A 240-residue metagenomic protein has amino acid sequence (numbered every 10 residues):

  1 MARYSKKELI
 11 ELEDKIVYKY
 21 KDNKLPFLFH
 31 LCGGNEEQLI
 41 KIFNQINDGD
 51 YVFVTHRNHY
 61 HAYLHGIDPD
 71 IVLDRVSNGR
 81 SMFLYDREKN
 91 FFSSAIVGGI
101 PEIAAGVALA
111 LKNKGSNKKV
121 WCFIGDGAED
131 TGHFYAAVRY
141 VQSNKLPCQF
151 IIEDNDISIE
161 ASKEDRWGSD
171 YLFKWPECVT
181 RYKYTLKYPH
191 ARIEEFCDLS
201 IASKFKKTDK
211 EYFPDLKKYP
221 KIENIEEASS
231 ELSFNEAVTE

Functional and structural regions predicted by a protein language model:
M1-P26, N35, L73-E88, F196-E236: Conserved internal helical-beta-strand scaffold that buttresses enzyme catalytic cores
L12-D14, K41, E240: Short, hydrophobic/amphipathic alpha-helical patches that form generic packing surfaces within helical domains
V17, K24-N144, G168: Cofactor-binding active-site loop characterized by glycine-rich and histidine/acidic residues
N90-S94, G98-E240: Glycine-rich ThDP/TPP pyrophosphate-binding loop and its adjacent helix/strand module within ThDP-dependent enzymes
